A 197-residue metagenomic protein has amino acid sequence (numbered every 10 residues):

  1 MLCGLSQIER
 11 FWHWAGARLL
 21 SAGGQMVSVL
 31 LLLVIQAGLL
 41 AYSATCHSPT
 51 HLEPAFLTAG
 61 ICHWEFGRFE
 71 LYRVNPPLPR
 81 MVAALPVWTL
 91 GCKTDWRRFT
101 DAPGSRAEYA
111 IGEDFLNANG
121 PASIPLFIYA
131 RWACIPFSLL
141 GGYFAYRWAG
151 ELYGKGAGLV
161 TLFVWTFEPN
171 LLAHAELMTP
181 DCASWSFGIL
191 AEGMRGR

Functional and structural regions predicted by a protein language model:
M1-G23: Membrane-interfacial, low-structure loops and terminal tails that flank and connect transmembrane helices in multi-pass
Q25-S28, R97-E113, A145-F167: Transmembrane-helix signature of polytopic, membrane-embedded enzymes that assemble or transfer cell-envelope glycans
V29-L32, A130-C134, T161, P180: Alpha-helical transmembrane segments of multi-pass integral membrane proteins
L32-L33, T161-T166, A173, G193: Short helix- or helix-capping micro-motifs that position conserved polar/aromatic residues at function-defining sites
G38-A55, F69, G91-R98: Helix-to-loop transition at the C-terminal end of transmembrane segments
H51, E176-A183: Short acidic/glycine- and proline-prone juxtamembrane loop motifs at membrane-interface regions of multi-pass membrane
E70-A133: Interfacial juxtamembrane loops and adjacent helix segments that form the catalytic/substrate-binding surfaces
W132-L152, F187-M194: Transmembrane-helix motifs of polytopic, lipid-linked glycan transferases
